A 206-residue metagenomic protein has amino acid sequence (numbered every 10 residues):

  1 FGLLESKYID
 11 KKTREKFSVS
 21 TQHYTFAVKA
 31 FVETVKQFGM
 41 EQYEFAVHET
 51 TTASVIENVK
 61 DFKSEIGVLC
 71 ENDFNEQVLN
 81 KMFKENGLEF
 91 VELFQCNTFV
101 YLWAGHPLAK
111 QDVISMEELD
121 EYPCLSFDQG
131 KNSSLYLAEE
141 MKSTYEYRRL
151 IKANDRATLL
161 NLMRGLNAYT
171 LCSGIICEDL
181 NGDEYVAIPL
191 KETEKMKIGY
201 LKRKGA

Functional and structural regions predicted by a protein language model:
G2, S6-N58, A206: N-terminal winged-helix
K16-Q22, G67, Y101, L125 (+2 more regions): Short, well-ordered beta-strand segments
A27-A30, E76, D112, M116-Y145: Secondary-structure junction motif
I56, K60, F90, M116 (+1 more regions): Short hydrophobic/charged patches on amphipathic alpha-helices used for structural packing and interfaces
K60-E65, Q129-V186: Hydrophobic hinge/microswitch elements
M82-C124: Flexible hinge/capping segments at coil-to-helix
K84-V91, C96, A157-G205: Beta-alpha-beta core module
Y101-A109, K197-A206: A bilobed periplasmic-binding-protein/Venus flytrap-type ligand-binding module shared by bacterial periplasmic
